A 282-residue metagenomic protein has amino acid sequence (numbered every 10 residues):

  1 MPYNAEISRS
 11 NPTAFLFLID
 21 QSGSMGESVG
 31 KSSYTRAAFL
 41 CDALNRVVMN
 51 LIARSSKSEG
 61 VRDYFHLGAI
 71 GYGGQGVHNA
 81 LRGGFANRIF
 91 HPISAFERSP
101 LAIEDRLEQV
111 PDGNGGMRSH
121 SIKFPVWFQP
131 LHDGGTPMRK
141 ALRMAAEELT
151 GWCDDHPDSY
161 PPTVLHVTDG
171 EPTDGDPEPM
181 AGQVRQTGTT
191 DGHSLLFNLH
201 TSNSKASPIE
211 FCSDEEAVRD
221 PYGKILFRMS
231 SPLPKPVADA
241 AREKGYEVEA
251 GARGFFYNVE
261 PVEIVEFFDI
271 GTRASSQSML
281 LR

Functional and structural regions predicted by a protein language model:
M1-A38, A146, T150-C153, P157: Acidic, polar low-complexity linker/tail segments
N11, S33-L44, P130-R143, F267: Phosphate/oxyanion-binding active-site loops and adjacent basic polyanion-contact surfaces
F17-S22, L40, A69, A145-A146 (+2 more regions): DG-centered beta-turn motif at the end of beta-strands
S24-Y64: …and closely analogous acidic/polar surface helices at protein-protein or active-site interfaces in A-domain-like
S58-Y64, D155-P161, T189-H193: Short helix-terminating capping/connector loops at secondary-structure junctions
G60-F124, S207-A217: Short beta-strand-loop
W127-K140, M144-E148, W152, H156 (+1 more regions): VWA/integrin I-like adhesion module and closely mimicked acidic/polar interface patches used
M229-R282: C-terminal "exit" segments of structured domains
